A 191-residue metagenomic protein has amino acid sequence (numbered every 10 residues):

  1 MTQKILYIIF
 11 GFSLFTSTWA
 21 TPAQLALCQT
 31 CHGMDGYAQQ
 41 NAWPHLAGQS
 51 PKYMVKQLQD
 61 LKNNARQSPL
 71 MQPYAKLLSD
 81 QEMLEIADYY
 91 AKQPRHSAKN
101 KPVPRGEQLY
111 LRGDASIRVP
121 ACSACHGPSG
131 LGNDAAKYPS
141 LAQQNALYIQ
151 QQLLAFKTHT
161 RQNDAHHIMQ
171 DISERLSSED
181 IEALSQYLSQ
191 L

Functional and structural regions predicted by a protein language model:
I5-L14: Sec-dependent N-terminal signal peptides
S13-L25, M34-A42, K92-S116: Electrostatic cytochrome c docking/interface patches
A20-Q29, A38-Q40, A47-K56, L111-S123 (+3 more regions): Sequence context surrounding c-type heme c attachment/ligation sites in exported
C28-D35, I86, V119-P128, L184: The canonical Cys-X-X-Cys-His
Y37, L131-G132: Short, non-ligating residues that shape and space the ligands of small metal-coordination modules and catalytic
Q39-H45, D60-K101, A135-S140, H159-L188: Axial heme c-ligation environment in periplasmic c-type cytochrome domains
D88, K92, R105-R112, S123 (+5 more regions): Predominantly soluble domains enriched in secretory-pathway, periplasmic, or organellar proteins
